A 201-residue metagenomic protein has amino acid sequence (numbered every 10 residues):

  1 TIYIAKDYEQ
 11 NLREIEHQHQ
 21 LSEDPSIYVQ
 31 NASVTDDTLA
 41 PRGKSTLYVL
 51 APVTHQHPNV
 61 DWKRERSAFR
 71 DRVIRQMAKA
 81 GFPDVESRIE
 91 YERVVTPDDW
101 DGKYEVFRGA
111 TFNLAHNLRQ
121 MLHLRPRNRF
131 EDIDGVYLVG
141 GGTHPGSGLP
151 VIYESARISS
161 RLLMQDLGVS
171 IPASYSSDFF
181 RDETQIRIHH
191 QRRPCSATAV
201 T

Functional and structural regions predicted by a protein language model:
T1-A40, F179-T184: Mid-domain catalytic core of redox enzymes that form a hydrophobic substrate pocket/lid adjacent to a catalytic redox
S22-Q30, R75, K79, P83-P145: A glycine-rich dinucleotide-binding beta-alpha-beta segment and adjacent secondary-structure elements that constitute
D24, R64, A68-R72, V106 (+1 more regions): Generic recognition of stable, solvent-exposed alpha-helical segments in well-folded globular domains
T35-T38, H55-P58, P97-D98, H144-S147: Flexible loop/turn segments at secondary-structure boundaries
D37-K44, R127-D132: Short glycine/proline-enriched loop/turn "hinge" motifs that connect secondary-structure elements and lie
P41-Q76: Conserved FAD/dinucleotide-binding core of flavoprotein oxidoreductases
G141-M164: A conserved FAD-binding loop/helix module that cradles the flavin
M164-A199: Active-site-proximal substrate-binding core of FAD-dependent oxidoreductases
